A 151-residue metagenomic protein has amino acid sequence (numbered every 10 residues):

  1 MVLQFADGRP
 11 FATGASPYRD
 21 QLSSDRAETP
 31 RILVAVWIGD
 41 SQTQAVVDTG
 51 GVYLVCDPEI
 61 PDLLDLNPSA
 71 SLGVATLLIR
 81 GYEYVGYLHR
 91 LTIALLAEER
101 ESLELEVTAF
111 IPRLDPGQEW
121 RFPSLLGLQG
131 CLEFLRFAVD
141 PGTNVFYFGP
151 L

Functional and structural regions predicted by a protein language model:
M1-L151: Pepsin/retropepsin-fold aspartyl endopeptidases
